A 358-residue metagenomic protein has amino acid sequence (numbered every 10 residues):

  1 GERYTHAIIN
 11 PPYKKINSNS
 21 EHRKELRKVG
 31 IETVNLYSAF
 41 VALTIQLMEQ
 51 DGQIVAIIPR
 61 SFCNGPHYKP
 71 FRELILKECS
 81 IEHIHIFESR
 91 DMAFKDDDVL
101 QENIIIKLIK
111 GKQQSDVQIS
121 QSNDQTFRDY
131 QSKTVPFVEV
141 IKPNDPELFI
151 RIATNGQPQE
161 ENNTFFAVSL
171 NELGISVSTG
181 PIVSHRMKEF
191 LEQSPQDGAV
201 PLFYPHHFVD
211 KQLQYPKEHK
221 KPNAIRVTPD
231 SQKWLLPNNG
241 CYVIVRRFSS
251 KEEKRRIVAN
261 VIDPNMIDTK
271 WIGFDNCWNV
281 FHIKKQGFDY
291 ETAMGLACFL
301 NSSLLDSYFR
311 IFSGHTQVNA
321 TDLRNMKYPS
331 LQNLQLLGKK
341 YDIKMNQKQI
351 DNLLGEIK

Functional and structural regions predicted by a protein language model:
G1-V168: Signature of N6-adenine DNA methyltransferases within the class I
E160-I357: Polybasic, glycine- and aromatic-enriched phosphate-binding surface used to engage nucleic acids
